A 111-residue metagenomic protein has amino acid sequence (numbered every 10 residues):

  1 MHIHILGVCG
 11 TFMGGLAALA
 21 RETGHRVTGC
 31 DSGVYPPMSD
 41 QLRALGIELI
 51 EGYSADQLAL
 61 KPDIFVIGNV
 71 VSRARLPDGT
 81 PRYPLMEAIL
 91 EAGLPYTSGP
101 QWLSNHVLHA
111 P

Functional and structural regions predicted by a protein language model:
M1-S98: N-terminal leader/targeting and accessory segments in enzymes
G99-P111: Walker A (P-loop) phosphate-binding motif
